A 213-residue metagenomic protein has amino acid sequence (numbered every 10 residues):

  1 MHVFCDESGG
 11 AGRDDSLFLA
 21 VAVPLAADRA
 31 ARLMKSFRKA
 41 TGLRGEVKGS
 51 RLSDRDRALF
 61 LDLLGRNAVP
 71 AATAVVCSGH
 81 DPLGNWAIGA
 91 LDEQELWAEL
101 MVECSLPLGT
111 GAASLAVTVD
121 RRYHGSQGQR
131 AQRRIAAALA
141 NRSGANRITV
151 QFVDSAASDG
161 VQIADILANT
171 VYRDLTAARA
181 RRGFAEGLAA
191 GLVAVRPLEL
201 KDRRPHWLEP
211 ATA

Functional and structural regions predicted by a protein language model:
M1-A213: Phosphate-ester processing/binding pockets and catalytic centers
